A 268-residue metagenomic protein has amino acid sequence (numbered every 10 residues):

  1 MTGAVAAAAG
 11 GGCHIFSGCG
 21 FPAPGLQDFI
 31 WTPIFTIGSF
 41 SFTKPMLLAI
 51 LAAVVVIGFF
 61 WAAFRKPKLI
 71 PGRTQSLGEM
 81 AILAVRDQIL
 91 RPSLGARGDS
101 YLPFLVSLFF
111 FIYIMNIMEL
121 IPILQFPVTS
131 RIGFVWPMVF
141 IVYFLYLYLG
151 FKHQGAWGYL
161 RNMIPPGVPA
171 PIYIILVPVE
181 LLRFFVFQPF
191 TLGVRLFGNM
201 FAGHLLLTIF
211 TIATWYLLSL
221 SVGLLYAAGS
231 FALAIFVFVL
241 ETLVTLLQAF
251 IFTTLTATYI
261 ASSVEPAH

Functional and structural regions predicted by a protein language model:
T2-H268: Selective transmembrane helix interface/packing segments
